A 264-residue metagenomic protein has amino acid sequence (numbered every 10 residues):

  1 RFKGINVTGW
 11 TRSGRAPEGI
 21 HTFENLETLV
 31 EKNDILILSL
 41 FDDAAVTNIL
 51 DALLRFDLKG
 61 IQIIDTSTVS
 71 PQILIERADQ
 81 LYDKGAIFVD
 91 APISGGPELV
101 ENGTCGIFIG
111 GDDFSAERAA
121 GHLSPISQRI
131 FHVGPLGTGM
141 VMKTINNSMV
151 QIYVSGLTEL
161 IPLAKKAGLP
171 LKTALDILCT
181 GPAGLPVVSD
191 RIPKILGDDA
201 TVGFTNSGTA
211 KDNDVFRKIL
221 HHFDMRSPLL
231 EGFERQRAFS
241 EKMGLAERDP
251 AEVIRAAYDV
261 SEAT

Functional and structural regions predicted by a protein language model:
R1, Y82, S124, K165 (+1 more regions): Anion (oxyanion) recognition and catalysis
R1-G19: NAD(P)-binding Rossmann-fold cofactor-contacting core
G4, G19-I20, K32-N33, T104-C105 (+1 more regions): Short, well-ordered alpha-helix to beta-strand connector turns
V7, T22, I87-V89, I130 (+2 more regions): Hydrophobic beta-strand scaffold residues
G14, E24-C105: Rossmann-like NAD(P)(H) cofactor-binding subdomain of soluble oxidoreductases
A45, I73, S115, G156 (+1 more regions): Short phosphate-engaging motifs
V69-S148: Rossmann-fold dinucleotide-binding core
T138-S261: Helical "substrate-binding/catalytic lid" subdomain of Rossmann-like NAD(P)-dependent dehydrogenases/reductases
